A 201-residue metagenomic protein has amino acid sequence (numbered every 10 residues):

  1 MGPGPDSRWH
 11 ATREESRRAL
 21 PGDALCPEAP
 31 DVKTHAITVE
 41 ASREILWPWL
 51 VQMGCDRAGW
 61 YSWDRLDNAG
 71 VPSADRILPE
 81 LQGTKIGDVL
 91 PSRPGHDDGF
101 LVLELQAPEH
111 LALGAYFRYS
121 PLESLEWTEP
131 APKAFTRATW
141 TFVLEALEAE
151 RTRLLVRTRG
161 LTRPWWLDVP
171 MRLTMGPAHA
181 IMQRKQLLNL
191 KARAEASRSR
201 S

Functional and structural regions predicted by a protein language model:
M1-P91, R193-S201: Hydrophobic ligand-binding cavity/cleft-lining segments
W9, E15-S16, L122-R184, L188-A192: Beta-strand/loop substructures that line and gate deep hydrophobic ligand-binding cavities in soluble
A29-D31, P94, F135-T136, M182: Short, glycine/acidic-rich beta->alpha junctions
E40-E44, V102-H110, V143-R153, A192-S199: A short, structured loop/turn motif at beta-sheet edges
E44, C55, F117-Y119, L161: Short, solvent-exposed loop/turn segments at secondary-structure junctions
W47-W49, G114, L155-R157: Beta-strand residues in well-ordered beta-sheet regions across diverse protein folds
G83-L147: A contiguous catalytic/ligand-binding core that recognizes phosphate-bearing ligands
